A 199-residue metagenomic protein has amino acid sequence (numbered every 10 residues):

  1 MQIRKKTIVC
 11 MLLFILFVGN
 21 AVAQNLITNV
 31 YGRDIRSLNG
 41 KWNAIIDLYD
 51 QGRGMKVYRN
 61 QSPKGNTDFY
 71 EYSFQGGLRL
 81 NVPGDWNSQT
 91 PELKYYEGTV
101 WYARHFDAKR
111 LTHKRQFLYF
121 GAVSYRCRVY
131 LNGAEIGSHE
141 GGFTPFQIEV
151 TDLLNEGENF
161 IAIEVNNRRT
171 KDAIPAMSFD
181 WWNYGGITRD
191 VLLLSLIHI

Functional and structural regions predicted by a protein language model:
M1-V9: Bacterial N-terminal signal peptides that target proteins for export
I8-C10, N60-P63, A108, L193: General helical structural elements
C10-G19: Bacterial N-terminal signal peptides
A23-T90, F160-E164, R168-K171: Accessory carbohydrate-binding/adhesion or oligomerization-edge regions at the termini of glycan-active proteins
N25-N29, D47-Y49, E92-L93, E97-I197: Accessory beta-strand-rich segments of carbohydrate-active enzymes
